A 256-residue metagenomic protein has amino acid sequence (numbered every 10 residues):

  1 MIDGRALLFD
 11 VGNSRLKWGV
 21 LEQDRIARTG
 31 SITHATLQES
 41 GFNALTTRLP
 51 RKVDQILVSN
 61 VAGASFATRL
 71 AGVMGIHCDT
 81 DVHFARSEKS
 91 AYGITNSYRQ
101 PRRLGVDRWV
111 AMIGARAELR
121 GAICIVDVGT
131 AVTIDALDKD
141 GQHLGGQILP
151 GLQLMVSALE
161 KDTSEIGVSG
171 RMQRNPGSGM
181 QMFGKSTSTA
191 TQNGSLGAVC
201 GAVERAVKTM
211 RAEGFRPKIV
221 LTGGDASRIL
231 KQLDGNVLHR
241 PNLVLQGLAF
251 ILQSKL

Functional and structural regions predicted by a protein language model:
M1-K52, G141-G167, G177-S178, T189: Short glycine-rich, Thr/Ser-proximal phosphate-binding strand/loop in the N-terminal lobe of ATP-dependent enzymes
I2, T47, V156, E160-L256: ATP-binding/phosphotransfer module of carbohydrate and carboxylate kinases, centering on a glycine-rich
D3-G4, V53, R120, R216: A general structural motif
A6-D10, L57, I123-D127, V220: Short glycine-aspartate micro-motif
V11, D81-F84, G93-D162, L196-V207 (+1 more regions): Phosphate-binding/catalytic loop of phosphoryl-transfer enzymes
S14, A131, S227: Conserved Rossmann-like nucleotide-cofactor binding loop
T36-Q38, K89-G93, L243-G247: A short acidic, often aromatic-flanked loop/helix-cap motif at beta-alpha or helix-coil junctions that lines enzyme
L49-L104, D140-G146, G151-L152, K185-L196 (+3 more regions): Short beta-strand-loop/turn "lid" adjacent to the catalytic site in phosphate-handling enzymes
